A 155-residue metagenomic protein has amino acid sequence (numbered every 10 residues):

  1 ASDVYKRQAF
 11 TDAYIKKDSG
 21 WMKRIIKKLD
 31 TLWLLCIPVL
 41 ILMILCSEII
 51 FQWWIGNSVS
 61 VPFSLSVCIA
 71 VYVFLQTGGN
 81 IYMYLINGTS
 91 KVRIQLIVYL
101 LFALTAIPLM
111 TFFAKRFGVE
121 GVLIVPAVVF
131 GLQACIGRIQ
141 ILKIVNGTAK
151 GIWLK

Functional and structural regions predicted by a protein language model:
S2-K17, L85-G88: Helix-loop junctions and terminal segments of transmembrane helices in multi-pass membrane transport/translocation
D3, L40, L45, S64-S90 (+2 more regions): Short runs within selected transmembrane alpha-helices of multi-pass transporters and secretion channels
Q8-D12, E48-Q52, K115: Short helix-terminus and kink motifs of transmembrane alpha helices, predominantly at the cytoplasmic interface
A9, A13-G20, R24, I144-K155: Interhelical loop/hinge segments that connect adjacent transmembrane helices in multipass membrane
D18, S58, S90-I94: Conserved short cytoplasmic inter-helical helices of the MFS fold
D18-L34, I41-C46, F63-S66: Interfacial transmembrane-helix starts/ends
V39-N57: Short membrane-interface helical motifs at transmembrane helix boundaries in multi-pass membrane transporters
